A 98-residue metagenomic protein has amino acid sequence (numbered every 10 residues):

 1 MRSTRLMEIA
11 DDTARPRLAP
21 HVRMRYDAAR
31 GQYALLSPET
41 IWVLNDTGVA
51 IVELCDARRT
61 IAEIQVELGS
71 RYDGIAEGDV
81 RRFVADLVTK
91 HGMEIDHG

Functional and structural regions predicted by a protein language model:
M1-E53, D96-G98: Acidic, low-complexity/disordered tracts enriched in E/D and polar residues
T40-G98: Long, charge-rich, low-complexity alpha-helical segments
